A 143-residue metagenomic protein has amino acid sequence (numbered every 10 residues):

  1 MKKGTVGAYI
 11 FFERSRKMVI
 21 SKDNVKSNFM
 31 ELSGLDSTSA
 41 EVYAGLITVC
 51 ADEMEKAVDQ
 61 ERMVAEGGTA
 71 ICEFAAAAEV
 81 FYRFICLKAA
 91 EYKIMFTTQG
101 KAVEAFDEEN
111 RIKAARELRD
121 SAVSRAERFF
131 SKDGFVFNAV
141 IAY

Functional and structural regions predicted by a protein language model:
M1-C72, S121-Y143: Conserved short "hinge" loops at termini or chain/domain junctions
D52-Q60, A78, Y82-A90: Amphipathic alpha-helical interaction surfaces
A75: Hydrophobic alpha-helical segments that form the core of small-molecule binding pockets and/or dimer interfaces
Y82-Y143: Short loop/turn elements at secondary-structure junctions
